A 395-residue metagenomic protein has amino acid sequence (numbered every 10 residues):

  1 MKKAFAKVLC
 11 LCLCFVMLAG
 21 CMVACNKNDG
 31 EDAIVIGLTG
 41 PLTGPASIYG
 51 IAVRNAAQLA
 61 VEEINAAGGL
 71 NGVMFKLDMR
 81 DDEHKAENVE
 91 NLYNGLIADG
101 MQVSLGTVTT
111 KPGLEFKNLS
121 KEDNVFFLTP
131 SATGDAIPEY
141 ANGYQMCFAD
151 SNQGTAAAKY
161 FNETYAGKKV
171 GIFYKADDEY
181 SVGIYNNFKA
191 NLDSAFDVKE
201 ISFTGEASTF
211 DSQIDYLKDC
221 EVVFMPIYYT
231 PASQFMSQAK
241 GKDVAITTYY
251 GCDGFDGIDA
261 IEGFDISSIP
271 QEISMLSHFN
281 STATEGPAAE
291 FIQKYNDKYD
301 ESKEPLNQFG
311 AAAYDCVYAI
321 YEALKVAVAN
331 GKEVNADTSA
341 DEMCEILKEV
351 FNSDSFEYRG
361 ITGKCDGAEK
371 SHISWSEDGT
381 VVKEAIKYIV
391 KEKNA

Functional and structural regions predicted by a protein language model:
M1-C12: Bacterial N-terminal signal peptides that target proteins for export
G20-A24: C-terminal motif of bacterial Sec signal peptides marking the signal peptidase cleavage site
C25-A395: Extracytosolic ligand-binding ectodomains
